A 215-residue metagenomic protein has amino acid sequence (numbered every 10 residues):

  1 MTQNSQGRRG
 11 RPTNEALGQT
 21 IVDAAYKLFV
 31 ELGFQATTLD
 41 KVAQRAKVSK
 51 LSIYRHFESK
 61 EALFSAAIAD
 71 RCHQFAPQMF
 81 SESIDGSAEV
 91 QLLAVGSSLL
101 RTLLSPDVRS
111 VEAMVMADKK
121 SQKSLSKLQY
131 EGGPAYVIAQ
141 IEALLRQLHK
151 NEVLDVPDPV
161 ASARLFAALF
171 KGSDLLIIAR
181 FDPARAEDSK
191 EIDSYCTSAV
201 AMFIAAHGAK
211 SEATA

Functional and structural regions predicted by a protein language model:
M1-V48, H56, E61-A62: Basic, helix-initiating cap at the start of DNA-binding domains
R8-P12, A16, E58, A66 (+7 more regions): Residues at secondary-structure transition points
L51: Key DNA-contact positions within bacterial/archaeal DNA-binding proteins
S65-V95, L103, D107, R146-K150: Amphipathic alpha-helical linker/stalk segments
A69, V90-L125, F170-L176, A205 (+1 more regions): Helical hydrophobic small-molecule/effector-binding pocket
V90, R101-T102, P106, S110 (+4 more regions): Amphipathic alpha-helical packing segments from all-alpha helical-bundle domains
K127, H149-A199, S211-A215: Hydrophobic/aromatic-rich alpha-helical bundle segments in the mid-to-C-terminal region
L144, S198-K210: C-terminal alpha-helix
